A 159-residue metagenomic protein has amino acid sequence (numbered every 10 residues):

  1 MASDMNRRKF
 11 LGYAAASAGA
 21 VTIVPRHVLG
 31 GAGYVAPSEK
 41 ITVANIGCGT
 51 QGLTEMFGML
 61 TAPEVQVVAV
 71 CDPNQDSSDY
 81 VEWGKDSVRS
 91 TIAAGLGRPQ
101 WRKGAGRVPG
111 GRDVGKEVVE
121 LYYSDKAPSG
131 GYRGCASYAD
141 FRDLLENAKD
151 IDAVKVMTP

Functional and structural regions predicted by a protein language model:
A2-P159: N-terminal glycine-/serine-/threonine-rich beta1-alpha1-beta2 phosphate-ribose binding loop of Rossmann-like
